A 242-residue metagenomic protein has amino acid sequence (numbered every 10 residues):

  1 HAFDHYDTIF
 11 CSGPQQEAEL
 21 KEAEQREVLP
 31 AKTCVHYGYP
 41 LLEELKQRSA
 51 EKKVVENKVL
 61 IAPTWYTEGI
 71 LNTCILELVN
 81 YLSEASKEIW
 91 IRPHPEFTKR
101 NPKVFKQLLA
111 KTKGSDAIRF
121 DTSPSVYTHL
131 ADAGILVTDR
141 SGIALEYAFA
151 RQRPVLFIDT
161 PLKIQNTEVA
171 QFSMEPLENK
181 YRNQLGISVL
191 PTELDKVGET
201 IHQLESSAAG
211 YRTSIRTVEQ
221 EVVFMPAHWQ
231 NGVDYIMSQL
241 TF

Functional and structural regions predicted by a protein language model:
H1-L45: Active-site and donor-binding regions of nucleotide-sugar-utilizing enzymes
F3-Y6, P30-A31, R140-T217, V222: Catalytic binding pocket for nucleotide-activated donors in carbohydrate/polymer assembly enzymes
D7, N57, A131-G134: Conserved acidic residues
S12, Y37, R92, I158-T160: Generic beta-sheet signal
E22-R26, P102-T112, A170, M174-E175: Short, aromatic/basic amphipathic alpha-helical patches
V35-L108, V189-L194, L204-A209, Q230: Conserved catalytic-core segment of nucleotide-activated headgroup transferases in glycan assembly
K103-L145, A150: Donor nucleotide-activated moiety binding/catalytic core segment of transferases that use nucleotide-activated donors
P226-F242: C-terminal alpha-helical cap of glycosyltransferases
